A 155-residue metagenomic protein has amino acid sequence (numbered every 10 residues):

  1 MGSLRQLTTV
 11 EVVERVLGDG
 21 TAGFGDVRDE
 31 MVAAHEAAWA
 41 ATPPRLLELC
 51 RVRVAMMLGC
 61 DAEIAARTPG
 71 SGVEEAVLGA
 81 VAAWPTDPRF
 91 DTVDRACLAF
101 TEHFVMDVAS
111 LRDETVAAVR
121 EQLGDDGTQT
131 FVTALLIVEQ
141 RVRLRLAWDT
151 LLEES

Functional and structural regions predicted by a protein language model:
M1-E48, P69-G72, L152-S155: Acidic, glycine/proline-rich low-complexity segments that act as flexible tails and inter-domain linkers
R15-D19, A41-G59, T86, G127-A134: Alpha-helical scaffold segments that form or flank carboxylate-/histidine-based iron centers
G20, F24-V27, M31, R53-I64 (+3 more regions): Alpha-helical transition-metal enzyme core signature, strongest for iron centers
V32-W39, R51, T68, A82 (+2 more regions): Amphipathic alpha-helical segments within well-ordered protein domains
E48-A80: Conserved alpha-helical segments that form or flank metal/cofactor-binding pockets of metalloenzymes
V81-F90: Acidic/His metal-coordination segments adjacent to aromatic residues that form catalytic metal sites in metalloenzymes
D91-A134: Acidic/histidine-rich alpha-helical segments that form the ligand environment of transition-metal centers
D125-S155: Preference for long, well-ordered alpha-helical segments
